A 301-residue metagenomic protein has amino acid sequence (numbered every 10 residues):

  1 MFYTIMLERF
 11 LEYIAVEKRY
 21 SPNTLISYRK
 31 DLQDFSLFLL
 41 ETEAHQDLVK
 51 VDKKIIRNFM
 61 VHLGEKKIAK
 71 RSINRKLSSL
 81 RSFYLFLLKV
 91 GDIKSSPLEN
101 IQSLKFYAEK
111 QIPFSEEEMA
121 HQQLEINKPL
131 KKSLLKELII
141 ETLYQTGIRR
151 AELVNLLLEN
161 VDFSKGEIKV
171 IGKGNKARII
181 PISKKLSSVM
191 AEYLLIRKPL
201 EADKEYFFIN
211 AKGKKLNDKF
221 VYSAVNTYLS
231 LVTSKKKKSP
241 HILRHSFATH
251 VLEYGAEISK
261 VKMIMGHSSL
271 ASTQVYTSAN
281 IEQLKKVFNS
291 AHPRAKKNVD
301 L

Functional and structural regions predicted by a protein language model:
M1-L301: Conserved catalytic core of the tyrosine transesterase superfamily
